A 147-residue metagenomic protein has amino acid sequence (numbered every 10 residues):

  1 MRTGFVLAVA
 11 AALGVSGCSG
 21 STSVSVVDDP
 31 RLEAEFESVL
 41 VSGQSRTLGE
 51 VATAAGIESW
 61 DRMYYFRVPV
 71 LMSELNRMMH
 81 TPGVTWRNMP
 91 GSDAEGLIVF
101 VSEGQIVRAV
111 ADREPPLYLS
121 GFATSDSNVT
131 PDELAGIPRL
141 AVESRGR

Functional and structural regions predicted by a protein language model:
M1-V6: Bacterial N-terminal signal peptides that target proteins for export
V9-A11: Hydrophobic helical h-region of N-terminal Sec-dependent signal peptides in bacterial secretory/periplasmic proteins
G14-G17: C-terminal motif of bacterial Sec signal peptides marking the signal peptidase cleavage site
S19-T22: Bacterial signal peptide processing site
S25, D112-P115: Secretory/exported precursors with cleavable N-terminal leaders
V26-S45: Post-signal peptide N-terminal segment of mature Sec-exported envelope proteins
S45-A111: Mature extracytoplasmic domains of secretory-pathway proteins
P115-R147: C-terminal partner/receptor-binding element of secreted or periplasmic proteins
